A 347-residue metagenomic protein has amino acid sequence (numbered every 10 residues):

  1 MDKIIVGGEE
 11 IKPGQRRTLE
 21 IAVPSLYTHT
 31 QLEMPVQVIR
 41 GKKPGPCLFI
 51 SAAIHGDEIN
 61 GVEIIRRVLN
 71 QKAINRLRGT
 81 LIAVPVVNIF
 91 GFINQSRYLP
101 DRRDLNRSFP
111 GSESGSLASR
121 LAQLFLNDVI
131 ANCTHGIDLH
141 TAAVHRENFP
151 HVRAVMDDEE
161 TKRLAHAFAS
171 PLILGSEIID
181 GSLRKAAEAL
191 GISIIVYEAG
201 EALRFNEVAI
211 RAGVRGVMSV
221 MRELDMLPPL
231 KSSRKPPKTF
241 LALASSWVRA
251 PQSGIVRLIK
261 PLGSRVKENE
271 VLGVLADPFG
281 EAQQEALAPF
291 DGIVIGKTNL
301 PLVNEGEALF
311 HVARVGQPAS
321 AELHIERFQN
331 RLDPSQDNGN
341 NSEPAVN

Functional and structural regions predicted by a protein language model:
M1-N347: Structured catalytic-domain cores with a bias toward divalent-metal coordination
